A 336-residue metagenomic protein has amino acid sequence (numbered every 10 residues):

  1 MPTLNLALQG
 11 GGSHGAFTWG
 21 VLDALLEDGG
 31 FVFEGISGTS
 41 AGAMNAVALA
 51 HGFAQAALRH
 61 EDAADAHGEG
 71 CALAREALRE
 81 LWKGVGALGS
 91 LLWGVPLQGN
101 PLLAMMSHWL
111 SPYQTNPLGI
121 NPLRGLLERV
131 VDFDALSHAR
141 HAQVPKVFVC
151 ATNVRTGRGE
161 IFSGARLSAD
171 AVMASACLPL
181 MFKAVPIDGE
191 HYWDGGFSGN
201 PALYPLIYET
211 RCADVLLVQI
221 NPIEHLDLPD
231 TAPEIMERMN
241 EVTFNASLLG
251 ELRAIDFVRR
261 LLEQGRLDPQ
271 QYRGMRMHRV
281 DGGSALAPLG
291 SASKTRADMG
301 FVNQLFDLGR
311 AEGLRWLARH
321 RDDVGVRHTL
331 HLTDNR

Functional and structural regions predicted by a protein language model:
M1-T39, V47-R336: Patatin-like phospholipase
